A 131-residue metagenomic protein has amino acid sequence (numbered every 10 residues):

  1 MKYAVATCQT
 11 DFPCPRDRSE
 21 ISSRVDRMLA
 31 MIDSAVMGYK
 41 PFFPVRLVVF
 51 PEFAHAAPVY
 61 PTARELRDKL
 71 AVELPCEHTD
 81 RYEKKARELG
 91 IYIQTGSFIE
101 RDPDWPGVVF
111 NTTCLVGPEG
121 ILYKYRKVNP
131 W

Functional and structural regions predicted by a protein language model:
M1-W131: Hydrophobic structural segments
